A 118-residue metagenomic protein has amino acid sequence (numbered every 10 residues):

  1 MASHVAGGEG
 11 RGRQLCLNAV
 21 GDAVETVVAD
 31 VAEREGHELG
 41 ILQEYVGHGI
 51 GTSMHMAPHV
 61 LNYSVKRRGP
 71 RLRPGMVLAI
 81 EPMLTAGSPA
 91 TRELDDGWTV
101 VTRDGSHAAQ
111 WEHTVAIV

Functional and structural regions predicted by a protein language model:
M1-V118: Active-site neighborhoods and metal-handling regions in enzymes and metal-associated proteins
